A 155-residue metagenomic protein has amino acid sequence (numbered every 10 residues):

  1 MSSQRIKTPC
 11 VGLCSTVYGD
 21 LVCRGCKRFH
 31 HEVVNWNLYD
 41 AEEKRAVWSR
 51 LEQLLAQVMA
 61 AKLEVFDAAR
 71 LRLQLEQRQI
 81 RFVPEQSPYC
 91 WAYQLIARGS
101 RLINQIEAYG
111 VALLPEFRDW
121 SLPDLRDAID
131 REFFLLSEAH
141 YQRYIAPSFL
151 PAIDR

Functional and structural regions predicted by a protein language model:
M1-E64: N-terminal cysteine/histidine-rich coordination modules
S2-S3, S15, S49, S87 (+4 more regions): Generic serine detector
K44-V47, A56, G99, A128 (+1 more regions): Amphipathic alpha-helical interaction segments
M59-L114: Short flanking/linker segments adjacent to small metal-binding domains or redox-active Cys/His motifs
I103-R155: C-terminal, charged low-complexity interaction regions
